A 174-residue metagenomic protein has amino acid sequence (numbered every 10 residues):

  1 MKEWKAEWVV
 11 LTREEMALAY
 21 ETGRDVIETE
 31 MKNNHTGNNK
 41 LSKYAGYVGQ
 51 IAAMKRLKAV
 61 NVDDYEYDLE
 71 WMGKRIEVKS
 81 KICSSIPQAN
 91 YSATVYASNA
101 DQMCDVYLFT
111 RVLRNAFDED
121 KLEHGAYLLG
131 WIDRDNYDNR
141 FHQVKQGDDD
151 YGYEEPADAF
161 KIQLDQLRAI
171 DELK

Functional and structural regions predicted by a protein language model:
M1-M72, K79-K174: Nucleic-acid endonuclease domains
